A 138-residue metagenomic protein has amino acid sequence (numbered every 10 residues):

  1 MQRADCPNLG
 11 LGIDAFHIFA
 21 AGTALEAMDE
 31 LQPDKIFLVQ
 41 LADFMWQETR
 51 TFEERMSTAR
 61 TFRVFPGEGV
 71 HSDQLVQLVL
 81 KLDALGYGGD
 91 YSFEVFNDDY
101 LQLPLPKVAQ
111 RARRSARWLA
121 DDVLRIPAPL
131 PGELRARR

Functional and structural regions predicted by a protein language model:
Q2-I13, I18-R138: Histidine-acidic metal/acid-base catalytic patches
